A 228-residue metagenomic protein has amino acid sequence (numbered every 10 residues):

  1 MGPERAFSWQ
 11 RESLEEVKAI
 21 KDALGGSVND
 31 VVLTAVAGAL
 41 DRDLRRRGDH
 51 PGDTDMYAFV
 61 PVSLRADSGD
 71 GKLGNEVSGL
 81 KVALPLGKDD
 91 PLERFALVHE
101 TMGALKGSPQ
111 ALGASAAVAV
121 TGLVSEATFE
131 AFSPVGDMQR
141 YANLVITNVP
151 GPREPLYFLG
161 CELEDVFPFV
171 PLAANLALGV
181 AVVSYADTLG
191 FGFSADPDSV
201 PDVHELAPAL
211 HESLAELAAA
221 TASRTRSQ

Functional and structural regions predicted by a protein language model:
M1-Q10, Q139-A181: Flexible, Gly/Pro-enriched loop and linker segments at secondary-structure and domain junctions
M1-V62: Gly/Ser/Thr-rich phosphate-binding loops and adjoining beta-strand/alpha-helix segments that form adenosine-phosphate
G2-W9, D70-P152: Helical lid/core segments from catalytic subdomains that handle acyl or acyl-like groups
E16, L24-G25, A66, A83-K88 (+1 more regions): A generic structural motif
R42-R46, L64-D67, K81, T128-S133 (+1 more regions): Glycine-rich, charged/polar anion/phosphate-binding loops that engage phosphate groups from diverse ligands
D53-Y57, V77-G79, Y141-N143, E164 (+2 more regions): Active-site lining segments that contact anionic ligands and/or coordinate catalytic metals
A174-S227: Extended, hydrophobic beta-loop-alpha segments that form or line the acyl/peptidyl-thioester binding and transfer paths
